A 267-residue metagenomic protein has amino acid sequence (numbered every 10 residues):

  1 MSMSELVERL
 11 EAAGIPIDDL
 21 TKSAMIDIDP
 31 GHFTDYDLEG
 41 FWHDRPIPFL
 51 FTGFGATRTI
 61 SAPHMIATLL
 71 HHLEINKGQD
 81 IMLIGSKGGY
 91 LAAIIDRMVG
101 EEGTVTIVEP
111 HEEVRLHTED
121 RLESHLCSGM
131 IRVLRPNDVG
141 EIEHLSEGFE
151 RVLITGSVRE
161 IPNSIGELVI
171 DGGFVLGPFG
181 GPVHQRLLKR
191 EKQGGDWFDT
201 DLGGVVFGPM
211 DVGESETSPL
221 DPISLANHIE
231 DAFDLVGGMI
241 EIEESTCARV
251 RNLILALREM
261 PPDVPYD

Functional and structural regions predicted by a protein language model:
M1-M3, F149, F179-D267: SAM/dcSAM-binding transferase cores
M1-M98, E113-H125, V206-M210: Class I SAM-dependent transferase core
M1-S4, I15-D19, T34-D35, E109-H111 (+6 more regions): Short, structured coil/loop segments at alpha-helix boundaries
I15, R45-I47, R135, M260 (+1 more regions): Intrinsic-disorder/low-complexity coil detector
G31, D35, F49-G53, I94-G100 (+7 more regions): Short alpha-helical interface elements
D35, E39, A56, L83 (+11 more regions): General "foldedness" signal
P46, V105-I107, G129-I131, T200 (+2 more regions): Short, intrinsically disordered/low-complexity patches at protein termini and at juxtamembrane boundaries
L70, E74-H184, E191-Q193: Conserved nucleotide-cofactor-binding alpha/beta core module
